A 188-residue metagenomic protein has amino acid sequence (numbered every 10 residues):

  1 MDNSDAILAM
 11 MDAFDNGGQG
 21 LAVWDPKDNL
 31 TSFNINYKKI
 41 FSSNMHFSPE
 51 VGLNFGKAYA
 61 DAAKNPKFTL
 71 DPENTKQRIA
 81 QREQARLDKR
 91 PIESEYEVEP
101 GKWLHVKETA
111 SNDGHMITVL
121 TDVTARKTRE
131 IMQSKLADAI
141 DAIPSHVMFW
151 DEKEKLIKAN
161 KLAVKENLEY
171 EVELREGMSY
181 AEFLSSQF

Functional and structural regions predicted by a protein language model:
M1, A13, G18, G101 (+1 more regions): Short coil/turn motifs at helix boundaries and re-entrant loops, enriched in small/polar and proline residues
M1-S4, S111-A137: Sensory coupling linkers of modular signal transduction proteins
N3-L30, M132-E152: Sensory modules in modular signal-transduction proteins
A6-L8, D15, I79-E83, D88-P91 (+4 more regions): Sparse, context-dependent recognition of short Cys/His-centered cofactor- or disulfide-binding micro-motifs
N16, S111-N112, A142, R175: A generic fold-level signal
Q19-L87, S145-F188: PAS-family sensory domains
D28, W103, D113, A125 (+1 more regions): Generic "edge-of-domain/loop-turn" microfeature
K64-T121, F188: PAS-family sensory/regulatory modules and their coupling/dimerization elements
